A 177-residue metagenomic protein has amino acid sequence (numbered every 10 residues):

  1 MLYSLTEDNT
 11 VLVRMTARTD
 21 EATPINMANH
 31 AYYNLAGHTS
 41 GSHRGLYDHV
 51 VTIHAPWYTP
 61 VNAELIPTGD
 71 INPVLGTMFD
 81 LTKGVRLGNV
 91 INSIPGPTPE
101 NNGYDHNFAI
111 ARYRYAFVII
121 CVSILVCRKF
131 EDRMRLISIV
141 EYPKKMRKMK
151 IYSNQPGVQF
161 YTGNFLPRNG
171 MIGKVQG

Functional and structural regions predicted by a protein language model:
M1-G177: An exposed, glycine/acidic-rich loop-and-rim segment of catalytic or binding clefts
